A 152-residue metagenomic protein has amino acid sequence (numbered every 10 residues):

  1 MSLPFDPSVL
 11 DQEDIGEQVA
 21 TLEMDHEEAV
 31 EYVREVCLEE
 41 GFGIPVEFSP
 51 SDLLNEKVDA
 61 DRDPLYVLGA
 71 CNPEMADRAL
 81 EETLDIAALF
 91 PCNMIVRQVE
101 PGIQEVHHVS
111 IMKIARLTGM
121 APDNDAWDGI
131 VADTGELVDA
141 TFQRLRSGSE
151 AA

Functional and structural regions predicted by a protein language model:
S2-G41: Terminal, regulation- and interaction-focused segments at domain boundaries
E31-V36, V67, E74, A140: Polybasic/polar functional segments that serve as interface/processing modules
C37, L54-N55, A115: Hydrophobic alpha-helix position signal
P45, S49-L53, K57-I95: Compact, glycine-rich, soluble single-domain proteins
A87-P101, D139-E150: Short secondary-structure transition/capping segments
V96-N124: Beta-strand/loop substructures that line and gate deep hydrophobic ligand-binding cavities in soluble
R116-A152: Well-ordered alpha/beta subsegment
